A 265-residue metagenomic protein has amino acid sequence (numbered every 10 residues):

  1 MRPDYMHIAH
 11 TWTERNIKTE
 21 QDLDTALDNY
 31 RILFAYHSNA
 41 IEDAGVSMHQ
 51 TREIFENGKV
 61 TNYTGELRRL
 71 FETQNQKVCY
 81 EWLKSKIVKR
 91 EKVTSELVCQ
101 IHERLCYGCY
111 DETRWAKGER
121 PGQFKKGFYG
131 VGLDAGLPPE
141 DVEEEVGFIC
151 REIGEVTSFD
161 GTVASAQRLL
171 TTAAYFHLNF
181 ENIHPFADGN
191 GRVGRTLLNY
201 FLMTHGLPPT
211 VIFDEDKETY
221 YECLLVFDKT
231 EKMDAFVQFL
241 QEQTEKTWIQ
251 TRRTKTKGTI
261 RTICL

Functional and structural regions predicted by a protein language model:
M1-L265: FIC/Doc superfamily catalytic core
